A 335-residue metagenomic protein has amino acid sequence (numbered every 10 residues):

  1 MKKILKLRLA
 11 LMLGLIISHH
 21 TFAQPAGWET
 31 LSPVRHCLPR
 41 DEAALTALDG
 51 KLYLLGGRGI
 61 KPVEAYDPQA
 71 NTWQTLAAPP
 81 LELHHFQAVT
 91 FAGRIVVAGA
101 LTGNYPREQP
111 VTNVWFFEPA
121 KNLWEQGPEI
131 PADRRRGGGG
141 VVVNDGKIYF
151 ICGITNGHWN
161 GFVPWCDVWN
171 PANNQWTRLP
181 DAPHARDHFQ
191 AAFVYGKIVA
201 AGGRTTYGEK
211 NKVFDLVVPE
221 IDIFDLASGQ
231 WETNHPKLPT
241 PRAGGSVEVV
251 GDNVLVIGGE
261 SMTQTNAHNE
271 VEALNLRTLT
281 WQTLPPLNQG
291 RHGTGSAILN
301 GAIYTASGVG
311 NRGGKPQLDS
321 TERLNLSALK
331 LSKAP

Functional and structural regions predicted by a protein language model:
M1-L9: Bacterial N-terminal signal peptides that target proteins for export
R8-H19: Bacterial N-terminal signal peptides
A23-P335: Kelch-like beta-propeller repeat domains
